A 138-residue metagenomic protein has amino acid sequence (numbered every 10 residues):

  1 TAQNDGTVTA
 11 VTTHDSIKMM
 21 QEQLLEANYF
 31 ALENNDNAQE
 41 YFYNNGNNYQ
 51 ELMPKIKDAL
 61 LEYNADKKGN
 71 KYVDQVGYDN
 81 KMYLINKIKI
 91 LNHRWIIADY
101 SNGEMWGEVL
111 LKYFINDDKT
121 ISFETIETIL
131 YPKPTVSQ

Functional and structural regions predicted by a protein language model:
A2-T9, S16-M19, Q23-F30, N34 (+2 more regions): Heptad-repeat coiled-coil/leucine-zipper oligomerization helices
G6, A10-T13, D117, Q138: Generic low-polarity alpha-helical segments
A10-D15, A65-G69: Short, mixed-charge, low-aromatic patches
N28-Q138: Membrane-proximal structural modules of membrane-associated proteins and complexes
